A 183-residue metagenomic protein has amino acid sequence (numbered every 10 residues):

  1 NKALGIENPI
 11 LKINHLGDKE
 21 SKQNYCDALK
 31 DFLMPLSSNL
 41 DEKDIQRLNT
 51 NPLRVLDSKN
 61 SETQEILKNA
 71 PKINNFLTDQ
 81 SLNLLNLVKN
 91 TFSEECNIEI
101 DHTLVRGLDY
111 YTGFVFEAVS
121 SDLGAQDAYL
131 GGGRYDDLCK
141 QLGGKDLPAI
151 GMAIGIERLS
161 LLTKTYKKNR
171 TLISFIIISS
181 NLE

Functional and structural regions predicted by a protein language model:
N1-L11, Q46-E183: Positively charged, Gly/Ser-enriched RNA/tRNA-binding surfaces
N14-T50: Short terminal or interdomain "cap/linker" segment that borders an active site or interface and mediates
